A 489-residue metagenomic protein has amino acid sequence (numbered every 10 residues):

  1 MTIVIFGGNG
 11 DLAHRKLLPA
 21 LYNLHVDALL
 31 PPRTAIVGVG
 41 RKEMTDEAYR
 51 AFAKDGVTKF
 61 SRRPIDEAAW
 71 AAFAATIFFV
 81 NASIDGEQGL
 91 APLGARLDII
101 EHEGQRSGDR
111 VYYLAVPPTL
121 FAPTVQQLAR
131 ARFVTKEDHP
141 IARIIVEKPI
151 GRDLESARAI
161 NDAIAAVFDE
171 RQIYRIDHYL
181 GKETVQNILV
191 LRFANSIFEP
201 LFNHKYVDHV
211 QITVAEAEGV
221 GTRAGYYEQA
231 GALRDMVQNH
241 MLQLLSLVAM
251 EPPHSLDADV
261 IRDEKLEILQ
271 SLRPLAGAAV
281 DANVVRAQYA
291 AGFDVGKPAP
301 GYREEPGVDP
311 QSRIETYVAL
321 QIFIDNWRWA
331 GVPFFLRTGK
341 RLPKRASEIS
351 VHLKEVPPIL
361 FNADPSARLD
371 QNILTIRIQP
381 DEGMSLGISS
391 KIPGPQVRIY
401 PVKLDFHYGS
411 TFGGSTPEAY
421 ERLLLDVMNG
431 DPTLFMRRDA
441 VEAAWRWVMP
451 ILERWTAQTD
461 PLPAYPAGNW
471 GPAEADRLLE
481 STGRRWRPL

Functional and structural regions predicted by a protein language model:
M1-V146, I150-L489: Secretory/organelle targeting and membrane-embedding segments
